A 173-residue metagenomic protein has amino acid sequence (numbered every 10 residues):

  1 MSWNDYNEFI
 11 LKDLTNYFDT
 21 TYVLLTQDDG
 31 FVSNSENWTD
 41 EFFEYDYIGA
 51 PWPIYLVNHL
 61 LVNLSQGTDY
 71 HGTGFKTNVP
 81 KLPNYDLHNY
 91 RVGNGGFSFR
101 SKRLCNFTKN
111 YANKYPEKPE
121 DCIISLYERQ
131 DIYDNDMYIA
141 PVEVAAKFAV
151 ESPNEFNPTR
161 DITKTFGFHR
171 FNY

Functional and structural regions predicted by a protein language model:
M1, D29-V32, P53-L56, S98 (+2 more regions): Short, solvent-exposed loop/turn segments at secondary-structure junctions
M1-T21: Active-site-proximal specificity loops/subdomain of glycosyltransferases
M1-Y6, Y55-L56, A145-A149: A short acidic, often aromatic-flanked loop/helix-cap motif at beta-alpha or helix-coil junctions that lines enzyme
E8-D13, N34-N37, N84-Y85: A generic local structural motif
D19-S33: Short beta-strand-to-loop acidic/aromatic patch adjacent to the donor-nucleotide binding site
T20, Y45, T163-T165: Short, high-confidence coil segments that cap the C-terminus of an alpha-helix and link into the following beta-strand
G30-K81: Conserved donor-nucleotide/metal-binding helix-loop-beta segment in metal-dependent transferases, i.e., the alpha-helix
Y70-Y173: Catalytic core and acceptor-binding pocket of nucleotide-sugar-dependent glycosyltransferases
